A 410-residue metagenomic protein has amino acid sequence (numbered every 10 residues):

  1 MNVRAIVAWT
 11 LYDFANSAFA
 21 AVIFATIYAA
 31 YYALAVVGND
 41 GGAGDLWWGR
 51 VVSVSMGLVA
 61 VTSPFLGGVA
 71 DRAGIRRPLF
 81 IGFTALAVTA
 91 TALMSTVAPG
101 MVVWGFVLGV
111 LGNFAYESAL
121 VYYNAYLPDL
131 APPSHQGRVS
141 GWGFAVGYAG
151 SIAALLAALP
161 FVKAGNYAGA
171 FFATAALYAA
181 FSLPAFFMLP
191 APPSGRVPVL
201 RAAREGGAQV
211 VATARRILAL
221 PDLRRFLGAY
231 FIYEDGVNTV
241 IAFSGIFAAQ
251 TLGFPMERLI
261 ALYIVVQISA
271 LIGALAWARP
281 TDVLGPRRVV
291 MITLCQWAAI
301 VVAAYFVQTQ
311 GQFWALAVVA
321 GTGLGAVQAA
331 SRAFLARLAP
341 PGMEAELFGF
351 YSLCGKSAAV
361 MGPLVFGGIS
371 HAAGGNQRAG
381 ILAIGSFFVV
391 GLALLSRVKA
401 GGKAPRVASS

Functional and structural regions predicted by a protein language model:
M1-V7, P192-G228: Juxtamembrane intracellular "pre-TM" segments in multi-pass secondary transporters
A21-D45, A242-L259: Short amphipathic helix-loop junctions that connect adjacent transmembrane helices in Major Facilitator Superfamily/SLC
G41-D45, P160-A176, G368-F388: A membrane-interface helix-boundary motif in multi-pass transporters
V61-I75, I272-P286, S370: Helix-to-loop junctions at the C-terminal end of transmembrane segments in multipass secondary transporters
P78-L93, R288-A303: Structural signature of the two symmetry-related core transmembrane helices
A90, M101-A119, Q312-A326: Hydrophobic core of transmembrane alpha-helices in multi-pass small-molecule transporters, especially MFS/SLC-type
G137-A158, S352-G362: Glycine-rich segments within core transmembrane alpha-helices of 12-TM secondary carriers
A180-M188, L382-S410: Multi-pass alpha-helical transporter architecture, strongest for 12-TM Major Facilitator/SLC carriers used
